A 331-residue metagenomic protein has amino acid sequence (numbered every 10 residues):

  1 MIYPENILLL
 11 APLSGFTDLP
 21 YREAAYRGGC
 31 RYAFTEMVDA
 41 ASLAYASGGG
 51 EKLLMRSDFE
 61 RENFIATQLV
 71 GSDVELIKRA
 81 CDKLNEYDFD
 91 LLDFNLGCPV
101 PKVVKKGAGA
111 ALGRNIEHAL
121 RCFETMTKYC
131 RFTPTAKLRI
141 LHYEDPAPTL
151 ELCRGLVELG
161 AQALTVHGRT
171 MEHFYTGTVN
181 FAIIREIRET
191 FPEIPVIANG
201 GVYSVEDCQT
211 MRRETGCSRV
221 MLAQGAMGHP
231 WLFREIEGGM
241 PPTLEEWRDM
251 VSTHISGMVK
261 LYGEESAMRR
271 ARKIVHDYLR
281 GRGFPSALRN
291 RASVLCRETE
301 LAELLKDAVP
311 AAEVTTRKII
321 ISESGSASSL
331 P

Functional and structural regions predicted by a protein language model:
M1-L9, S14, L19-P20, R121 (+5 more regions): Alpha/beta catalytic cores of nucleotide-metabolism and tRNA/nucleoside-modifying enzymes
I2-P4, L13-K83: Glycine-rich, positively charged N-terminal anion/phosphate-binding segment
L8-A11, A33-T35, I65-L69, L92 (+4 more regions): Hydrophobic faces of well-ordered beta-strands that scaffold small-molecule active sites in alpha/beta enzyme cores
A24, K78-L92, L96-A108, E117-I194: Alpha/beta enzyme core
E36, R114-N115: Short beta->alpha connector loops at strand-helix junctions that form conserved, small/polar/Pro-enriched
E36-A40, N95-K102, G168-E172, G201 (+1 more regions): Glycine-rich phosphate-binding active-site loops on the catalytic face of alpha/beta enzymes
A44-G49, V104-G107, A147-P148, T176-T178 (+2 more regions): Short secondary-structure transition/capping segments
G107-G113, E237-M240: Short glycine-enriched, charge-decorated loop/helix-capping segments at active-site entrances that position
